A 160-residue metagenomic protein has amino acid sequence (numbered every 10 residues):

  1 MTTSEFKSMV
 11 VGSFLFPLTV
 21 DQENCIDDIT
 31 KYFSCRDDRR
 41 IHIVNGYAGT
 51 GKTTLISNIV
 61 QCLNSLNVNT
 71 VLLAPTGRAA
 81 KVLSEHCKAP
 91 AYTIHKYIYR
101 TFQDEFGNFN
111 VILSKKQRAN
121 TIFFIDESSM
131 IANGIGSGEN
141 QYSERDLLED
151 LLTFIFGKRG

Functional and structural regions predicted by a protein language model:
M1-G160: Conserved ATP-binding/catalytic motifs of P-loop helicase motor domains
